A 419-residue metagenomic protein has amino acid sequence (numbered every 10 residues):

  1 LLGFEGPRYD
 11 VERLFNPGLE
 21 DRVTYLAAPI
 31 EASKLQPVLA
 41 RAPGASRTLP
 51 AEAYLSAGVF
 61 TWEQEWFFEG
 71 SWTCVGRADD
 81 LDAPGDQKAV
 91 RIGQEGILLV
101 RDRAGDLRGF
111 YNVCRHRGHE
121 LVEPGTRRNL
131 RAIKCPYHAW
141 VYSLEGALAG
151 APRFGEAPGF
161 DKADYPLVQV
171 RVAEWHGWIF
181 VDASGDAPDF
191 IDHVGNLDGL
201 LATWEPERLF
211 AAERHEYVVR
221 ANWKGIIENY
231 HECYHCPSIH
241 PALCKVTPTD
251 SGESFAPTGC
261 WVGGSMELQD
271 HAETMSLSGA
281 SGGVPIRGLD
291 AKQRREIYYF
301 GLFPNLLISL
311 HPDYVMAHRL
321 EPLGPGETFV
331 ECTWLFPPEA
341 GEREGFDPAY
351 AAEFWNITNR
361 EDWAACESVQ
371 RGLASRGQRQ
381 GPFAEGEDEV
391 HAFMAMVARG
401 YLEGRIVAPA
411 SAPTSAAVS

Functional and structural regions predicted by a protein language model:
L2-P7, D80-G185, D189-G199: Rieske [2Fe-2S] iron-sulfur-binding domain
G6-D21, A173, W178-S419: C-terminal catalytic domain of Rieske-type non-heme iron oxygenases
E12-F15, L19-V38: Fe(II)/2-oxoglutarate
Y25-A28, L39, V170, N196 (+1 more regions): Peripheral, non-catalytic segments flanking oxidoreductase cores
E31-A51: Short, contiguous pre-domain boundary segments
L49-G93: Non-catalytic accessory segments flanking enzyme active sites
F68-W72, H119, H235: Generic structural signal for secondary-structure transition and capping sites
E69-L81, A151-E156, F300-P304: Short Pro/Gly-enriched beta-strand edge/turn motifs at strand-loop
